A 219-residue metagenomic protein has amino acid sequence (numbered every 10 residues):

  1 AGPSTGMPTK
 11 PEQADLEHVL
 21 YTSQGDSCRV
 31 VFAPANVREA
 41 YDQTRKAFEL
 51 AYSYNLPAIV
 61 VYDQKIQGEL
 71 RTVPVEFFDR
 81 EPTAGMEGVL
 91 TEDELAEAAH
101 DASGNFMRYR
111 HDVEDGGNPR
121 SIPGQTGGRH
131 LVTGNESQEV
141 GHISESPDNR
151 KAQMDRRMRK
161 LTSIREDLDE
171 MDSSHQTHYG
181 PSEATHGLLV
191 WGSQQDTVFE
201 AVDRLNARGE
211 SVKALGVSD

Functional and structural regions predicted by a protein language model:
A1, A33, I59-D63: Short beta-strand segments
A1-D26: Flexible glycine/proline-rich, aromatic-decorated loop/lid segments
G2-T5, E39, Q67-G68: Short gly/pro/ser/thr-enriched loop/turn and capping motifs at secondary-structure boundaries
K10-Q13, V37-Y41, K151, G192: Conserved structured core elements
E12-D15, C28, E139, H175: Glycine-rich, flexible loop/turn motifs
Q24-V30, G180-S182: Glycine/charged-rich beta-loop-alpha catalytic/anionic-binding loops adjacent to active sites
S27-E49: Active-site/ligand-binding-proximal alpha/beta "capping" segment
Q43, F48-D219: Flexible, low-complexity linker and terminal segments
